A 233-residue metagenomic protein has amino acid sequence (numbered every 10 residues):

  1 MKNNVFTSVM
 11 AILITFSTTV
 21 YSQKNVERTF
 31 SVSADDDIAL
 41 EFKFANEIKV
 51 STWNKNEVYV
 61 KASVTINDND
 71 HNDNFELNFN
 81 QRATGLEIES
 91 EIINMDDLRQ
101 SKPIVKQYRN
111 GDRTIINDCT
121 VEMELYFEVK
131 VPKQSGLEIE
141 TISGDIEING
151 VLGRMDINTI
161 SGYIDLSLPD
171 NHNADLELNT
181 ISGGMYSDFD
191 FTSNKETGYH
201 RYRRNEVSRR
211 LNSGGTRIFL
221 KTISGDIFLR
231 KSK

Functional and structural regions predicted by a protein language model:
M1-V26: Bacterial Sec-dependent N-terminal signal peptides
Q23-D37, E47-Q134, D170-T216, K233: Acidic (Asp/Glu) and glycine-rich low-complexity loops/linkers that are typically intrinsically disordered
V26, A45-I48, D145-I146, R154 (+4 more regions): Extracellular beta-strand scaffolds
K43, I139-T141, G150, I157-T159 (+3 more regions): Extended beta-sheet lipid-handling architectures
K133, G150-G153: Short, well-ordered coil/turn residues that connect adjacent beta-strands
F219-K233: Short, low-complexity, Pro/Ser/Thr/Gly-rich segments in the mature regions of secreted, periplasmic
